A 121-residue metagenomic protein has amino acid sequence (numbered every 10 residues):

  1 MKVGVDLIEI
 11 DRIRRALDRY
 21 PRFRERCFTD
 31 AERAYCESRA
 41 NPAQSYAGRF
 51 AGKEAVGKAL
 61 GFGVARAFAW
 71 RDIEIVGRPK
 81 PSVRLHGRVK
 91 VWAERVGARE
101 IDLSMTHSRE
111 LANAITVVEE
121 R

Functional and structural regions predicted by a protein language model:
M1-R121: Core catalytic alpha/beta fold that binds nucleotide/phospho-ligands
